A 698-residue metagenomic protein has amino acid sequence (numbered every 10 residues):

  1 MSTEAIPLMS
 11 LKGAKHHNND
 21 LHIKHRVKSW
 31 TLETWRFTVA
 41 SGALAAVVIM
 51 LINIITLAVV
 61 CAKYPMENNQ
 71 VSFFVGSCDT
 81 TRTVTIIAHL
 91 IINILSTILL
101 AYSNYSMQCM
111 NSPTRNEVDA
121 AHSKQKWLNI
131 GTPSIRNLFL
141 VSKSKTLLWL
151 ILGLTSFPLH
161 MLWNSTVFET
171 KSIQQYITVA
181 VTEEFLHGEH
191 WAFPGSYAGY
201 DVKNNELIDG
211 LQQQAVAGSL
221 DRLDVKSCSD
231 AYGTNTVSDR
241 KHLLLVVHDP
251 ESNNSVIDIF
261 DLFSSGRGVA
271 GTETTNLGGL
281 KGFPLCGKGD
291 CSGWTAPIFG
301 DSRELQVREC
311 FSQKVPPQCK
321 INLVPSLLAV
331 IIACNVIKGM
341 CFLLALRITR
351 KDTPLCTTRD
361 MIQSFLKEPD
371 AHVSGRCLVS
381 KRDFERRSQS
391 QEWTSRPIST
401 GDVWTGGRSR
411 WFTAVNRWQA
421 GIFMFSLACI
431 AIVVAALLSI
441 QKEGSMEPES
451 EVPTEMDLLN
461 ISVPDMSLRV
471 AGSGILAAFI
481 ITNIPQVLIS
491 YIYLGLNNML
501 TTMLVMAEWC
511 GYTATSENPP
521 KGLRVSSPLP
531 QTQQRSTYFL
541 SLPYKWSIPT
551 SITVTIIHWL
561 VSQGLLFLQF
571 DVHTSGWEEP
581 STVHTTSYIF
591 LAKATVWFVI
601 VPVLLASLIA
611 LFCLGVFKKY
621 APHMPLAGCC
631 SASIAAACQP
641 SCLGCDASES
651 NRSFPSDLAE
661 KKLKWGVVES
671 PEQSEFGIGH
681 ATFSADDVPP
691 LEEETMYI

Functional and structural regions predicted by a protein language model:
M1-I698: Membrane-proximal termini and loops of membrane proteins
